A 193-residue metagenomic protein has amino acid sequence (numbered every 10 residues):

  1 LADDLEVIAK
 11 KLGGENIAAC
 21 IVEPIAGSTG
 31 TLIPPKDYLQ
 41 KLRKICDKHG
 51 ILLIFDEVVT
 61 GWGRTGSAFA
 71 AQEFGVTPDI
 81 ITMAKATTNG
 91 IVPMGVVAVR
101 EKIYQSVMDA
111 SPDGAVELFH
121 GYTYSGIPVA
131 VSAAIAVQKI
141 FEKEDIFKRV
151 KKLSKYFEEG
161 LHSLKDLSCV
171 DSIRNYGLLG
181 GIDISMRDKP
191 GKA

Functional and structural regions predicted by a protein language model:
L1-A193: Conserved N-terminal phosphate-binding loop of PLP-dependent enzymes in the Aspartate aminotransferase
